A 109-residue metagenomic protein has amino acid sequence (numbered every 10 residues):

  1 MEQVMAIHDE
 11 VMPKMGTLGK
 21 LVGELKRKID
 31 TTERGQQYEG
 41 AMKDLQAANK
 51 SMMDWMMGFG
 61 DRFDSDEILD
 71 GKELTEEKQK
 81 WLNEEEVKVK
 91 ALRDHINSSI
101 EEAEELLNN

Functional and structural regions predicted by a protein language model:
M1-E33: Immediate post-signal-peptide N-terminus of mature secreted/exported proteins
M1-V4, T31-Y38, T75-L82: Alpha-helical rod/repeat scaffolding segments in eukaryotic adaptors/tethers and long-chain four-helix cytokines
I7, K14, L21, A41 (+1 more regions): Oxidative protein folding and maturation machinery
G16-G19, G23, G35, G40 (+2 more regions): Residue-identity detector for glycine
K26-R27, R34, R62, R93: Arginine residue identity/basic-tract feature
K43-N109: Extracytoplasmic electrostatic interaction patches
